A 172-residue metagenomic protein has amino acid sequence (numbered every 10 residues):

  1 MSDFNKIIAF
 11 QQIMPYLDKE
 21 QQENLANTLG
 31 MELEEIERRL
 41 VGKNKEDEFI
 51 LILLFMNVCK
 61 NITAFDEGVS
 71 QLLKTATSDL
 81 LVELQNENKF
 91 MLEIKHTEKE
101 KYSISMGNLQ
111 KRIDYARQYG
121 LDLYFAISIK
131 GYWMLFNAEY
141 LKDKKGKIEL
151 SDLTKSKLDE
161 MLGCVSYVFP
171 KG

Functional and structural regions predicted by a protein language model:
M1-D66, Q118, M161-G172: Acidic-basic catalytic patches of nuclease active cores, encompassing PD-(D/E)XK and other metal-cofactor nuclease
L25, L73-A76, L135-E139: Short secondary-structure transition/capping segments
V41-K45, L73, I104: Phosphate/oxyanion-binding active-site loops and adjacent basic polyanion-contact surfaces
L53, D79-E98: Conserved catalytic cores of phosphodiester-cleaving nucleases, focusing on short active-site segments
C59, Q85-N88, A116-D122: Secondary-structure boundary elements
N61-N86: Active-site metal-binding core of divalent-cation-utilizing nuclease and nuclease-like domains
H96-K142: Catalytic cores of nucleic-acid endonucleases
S128-K171: Domain-level recognition of nuclease-like catalytic cores that cleave nucleotide substrates
